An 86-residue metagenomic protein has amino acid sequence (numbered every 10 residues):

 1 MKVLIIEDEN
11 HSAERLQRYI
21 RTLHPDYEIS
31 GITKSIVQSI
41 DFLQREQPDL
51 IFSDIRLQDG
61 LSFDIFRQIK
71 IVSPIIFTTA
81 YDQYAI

Functional and structural regions predicted by a protein language model:
M1, Y27-E28, S73: A structural micro-motif
E7: Conserved acidic carboxylate
N10-E14, A85: Charged phosphotransfer/docking patches of two-component systems
E14-T22: Charged docking surfaces used in two-component/phosphorelay signaling
Q17, I32-L50: Acidic, metal-coordinating helix/loop segments flanking the phosphotransfer/catalytic sites of two-component signaling
H24-S30, K34: A generic structural motif
D49-I86: CheY-like receiver
